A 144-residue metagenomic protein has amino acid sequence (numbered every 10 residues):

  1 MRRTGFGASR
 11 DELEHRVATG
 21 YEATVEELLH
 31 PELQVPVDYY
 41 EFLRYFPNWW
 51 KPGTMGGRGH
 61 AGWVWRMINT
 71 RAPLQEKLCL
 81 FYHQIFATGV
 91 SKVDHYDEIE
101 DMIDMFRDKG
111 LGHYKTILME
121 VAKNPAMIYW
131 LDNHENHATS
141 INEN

Functional and structural regions predicted by a protein language model:
T4, A8-E26, W50-N144: Primarily short, surface-exposed interaction patches in extracytoplasmic proteins
A23-W49: Short, charged early-sequence alpha-helical segments and their helix-coil boundaries
